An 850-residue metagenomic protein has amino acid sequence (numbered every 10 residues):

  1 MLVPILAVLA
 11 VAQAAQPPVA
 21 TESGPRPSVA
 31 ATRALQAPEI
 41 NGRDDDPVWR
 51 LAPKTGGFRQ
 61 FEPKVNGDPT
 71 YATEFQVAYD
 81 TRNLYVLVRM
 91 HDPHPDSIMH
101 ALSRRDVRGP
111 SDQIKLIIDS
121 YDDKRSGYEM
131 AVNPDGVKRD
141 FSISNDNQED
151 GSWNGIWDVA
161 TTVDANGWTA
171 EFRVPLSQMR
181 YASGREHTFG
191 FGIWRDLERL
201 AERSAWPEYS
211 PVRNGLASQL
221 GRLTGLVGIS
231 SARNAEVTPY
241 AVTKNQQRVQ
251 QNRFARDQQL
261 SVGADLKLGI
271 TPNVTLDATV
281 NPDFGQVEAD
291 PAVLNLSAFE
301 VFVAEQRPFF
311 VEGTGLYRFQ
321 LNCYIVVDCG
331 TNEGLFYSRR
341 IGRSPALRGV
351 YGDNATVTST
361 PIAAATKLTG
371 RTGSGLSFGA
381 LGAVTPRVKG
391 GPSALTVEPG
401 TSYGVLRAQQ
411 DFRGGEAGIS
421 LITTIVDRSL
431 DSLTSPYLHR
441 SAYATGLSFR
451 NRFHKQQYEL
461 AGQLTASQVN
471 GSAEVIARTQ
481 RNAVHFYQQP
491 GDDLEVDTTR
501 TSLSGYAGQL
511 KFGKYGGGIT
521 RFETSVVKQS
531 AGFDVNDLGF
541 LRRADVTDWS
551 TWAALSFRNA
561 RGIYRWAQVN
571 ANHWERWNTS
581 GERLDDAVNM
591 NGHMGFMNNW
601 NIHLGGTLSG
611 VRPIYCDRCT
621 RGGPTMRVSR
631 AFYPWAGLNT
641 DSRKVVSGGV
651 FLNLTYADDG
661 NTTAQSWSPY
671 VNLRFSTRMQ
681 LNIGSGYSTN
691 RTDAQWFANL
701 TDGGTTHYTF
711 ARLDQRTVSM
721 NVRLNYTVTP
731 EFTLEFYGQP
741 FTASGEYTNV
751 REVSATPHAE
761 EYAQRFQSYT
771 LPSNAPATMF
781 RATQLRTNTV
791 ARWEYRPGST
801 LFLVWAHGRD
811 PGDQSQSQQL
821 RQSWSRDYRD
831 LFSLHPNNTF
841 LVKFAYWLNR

Functional and structural regions predicted by a protein language model:
L2-V11: Sec-dependent N-terminal signal peptides
P4, G390-A394, T770-N774: Generic structural signal for short, solvent-exposed loop/turn connectors between secondary structure elements
A12-D411, G415-L421, S432, L834-N837: Structural preference for beta-rich elements and adjacent junctions enriched in aromatics
R33, D44, Y79, V88 (+26 more regions): Hydrophobic side chains in beta-strands
Q36, R82, K124, N166 (+13 more regions): Short coil turns and loop connectors of transmembrane beta-barrels in diderm outer membranes and organellar homologs
G67-P69, R108, R256, H439 (+4 more regions): A generic structural micro-feature
E236, A255-D257, S261, D265 (+5 more regions): Catalytic-domain carbohydrate-binding cleft regions of carbohydrate-active enzymes
P361, E459-A461, T465-R850: Exposed, low-structure sequence patches enriched in small/polar residues
